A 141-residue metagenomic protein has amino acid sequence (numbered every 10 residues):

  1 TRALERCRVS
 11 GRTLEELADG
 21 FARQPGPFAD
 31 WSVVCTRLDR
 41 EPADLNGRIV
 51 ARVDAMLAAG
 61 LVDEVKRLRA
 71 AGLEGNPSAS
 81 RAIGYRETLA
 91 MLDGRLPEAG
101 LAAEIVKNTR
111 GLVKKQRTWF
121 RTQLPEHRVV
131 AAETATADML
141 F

Functional and structural regions predicted by a protein language model:
T1-S32: Phosphate/Mg2+-binding loops and adjacent switch elements in nucleotide/diphosphate-handling enzyme cores
R23-F141: Catalytic core of IPPT-family isopentenyl/dimethylallyl transferases that prenylate adenosine-containing substrates
